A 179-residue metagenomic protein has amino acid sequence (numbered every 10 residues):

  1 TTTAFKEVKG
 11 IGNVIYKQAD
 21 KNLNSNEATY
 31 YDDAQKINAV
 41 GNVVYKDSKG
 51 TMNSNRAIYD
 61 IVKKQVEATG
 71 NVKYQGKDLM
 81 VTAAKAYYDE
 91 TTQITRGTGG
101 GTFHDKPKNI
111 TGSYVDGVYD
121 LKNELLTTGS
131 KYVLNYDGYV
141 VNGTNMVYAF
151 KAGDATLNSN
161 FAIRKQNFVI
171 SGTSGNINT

Functional and structural regions predicted by a protein language model:
T1-T179: N-terminal amphipathic/hydrophobic interface segments
